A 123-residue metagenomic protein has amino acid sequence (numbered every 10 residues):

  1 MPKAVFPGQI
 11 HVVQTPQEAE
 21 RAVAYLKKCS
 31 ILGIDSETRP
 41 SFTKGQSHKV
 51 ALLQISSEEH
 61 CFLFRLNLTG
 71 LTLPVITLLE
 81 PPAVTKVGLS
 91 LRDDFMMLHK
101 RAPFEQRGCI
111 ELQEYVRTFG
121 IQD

Functional and structural regions predicted by a protein language model:
M1-L32, P40, R101, L112: N-terminal accessory regions of nucleic-acid-interacting proteins
Q9, P81-K86: Short active-site oxyanion
R21-A24, G70-A83: Short, basic/hydrophobic alpha-helical segments
G33, T85-L91: Acidic beta-strand-to-loop metal/phosphate-binding motif
P40-H60: A short alpha/beta connector and helix-capping loop motif
K44-G45, Q54-I55, I76-E80, L89: Short, charge-rich binding segments
Q54-E58, A83, R92-D123: Metal-dependent phosphoesterase core characteristic of DEDDh/y 3'-5' exonuclease domains
L63-T69: Beta-strand/loop nucleic-acid-binding surfaces
